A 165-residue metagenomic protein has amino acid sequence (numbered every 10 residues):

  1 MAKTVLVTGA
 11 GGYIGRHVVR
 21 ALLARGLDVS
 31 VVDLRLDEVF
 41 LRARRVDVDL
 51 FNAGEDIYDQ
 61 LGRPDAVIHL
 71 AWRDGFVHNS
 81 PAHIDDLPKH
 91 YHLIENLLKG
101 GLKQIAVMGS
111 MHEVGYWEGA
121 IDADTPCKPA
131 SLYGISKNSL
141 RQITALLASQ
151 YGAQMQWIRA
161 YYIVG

Functional and structural regions predicted by a protein language model:
V5-R25: N-terminal Rossmann NAD(P)H-binding glycine-rich loop of SDR-like oxidoreductase domains
T8, V32, V67-L70, I105-M111 (+1 more regions): SDR active-site strand-loop-helix element
L27-E38: Conserved glycine-rich Rossmann-like NAD(P)H-binding loop of the short-chain dehydrogenase/reductase
L41-A53: Rossmann-fold cofactor-recognition segment
L50-P88: NAD(P)H-binding glycine-rich loop region in Rossmannoid oxidoreductase-like domains and their noncatalytic homologs
H92-L132: Conserved Rossmann-fold NAD(P)-dependent oxidoreductase catalytic core, especially the SDR/UDP-sugar
V114, S131, Q156-G165: Flexible, glycine-rich beta-alpha linker
A130-Q156: Active-site Tyr-X1-5-Lys
